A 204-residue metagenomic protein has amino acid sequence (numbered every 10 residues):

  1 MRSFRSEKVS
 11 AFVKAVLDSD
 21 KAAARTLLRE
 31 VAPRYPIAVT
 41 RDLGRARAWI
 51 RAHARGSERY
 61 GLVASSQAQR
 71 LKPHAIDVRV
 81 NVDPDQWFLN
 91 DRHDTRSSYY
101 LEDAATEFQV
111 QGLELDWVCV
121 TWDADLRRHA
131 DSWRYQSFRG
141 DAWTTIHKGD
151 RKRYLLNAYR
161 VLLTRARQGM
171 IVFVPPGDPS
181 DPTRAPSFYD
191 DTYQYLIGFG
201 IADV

Functional and structural regions predicted by a protein language model:
R2-D131: Conserved helicase/translocase motor-coupling segment
Y100-V204: C-terminal accessory regions
